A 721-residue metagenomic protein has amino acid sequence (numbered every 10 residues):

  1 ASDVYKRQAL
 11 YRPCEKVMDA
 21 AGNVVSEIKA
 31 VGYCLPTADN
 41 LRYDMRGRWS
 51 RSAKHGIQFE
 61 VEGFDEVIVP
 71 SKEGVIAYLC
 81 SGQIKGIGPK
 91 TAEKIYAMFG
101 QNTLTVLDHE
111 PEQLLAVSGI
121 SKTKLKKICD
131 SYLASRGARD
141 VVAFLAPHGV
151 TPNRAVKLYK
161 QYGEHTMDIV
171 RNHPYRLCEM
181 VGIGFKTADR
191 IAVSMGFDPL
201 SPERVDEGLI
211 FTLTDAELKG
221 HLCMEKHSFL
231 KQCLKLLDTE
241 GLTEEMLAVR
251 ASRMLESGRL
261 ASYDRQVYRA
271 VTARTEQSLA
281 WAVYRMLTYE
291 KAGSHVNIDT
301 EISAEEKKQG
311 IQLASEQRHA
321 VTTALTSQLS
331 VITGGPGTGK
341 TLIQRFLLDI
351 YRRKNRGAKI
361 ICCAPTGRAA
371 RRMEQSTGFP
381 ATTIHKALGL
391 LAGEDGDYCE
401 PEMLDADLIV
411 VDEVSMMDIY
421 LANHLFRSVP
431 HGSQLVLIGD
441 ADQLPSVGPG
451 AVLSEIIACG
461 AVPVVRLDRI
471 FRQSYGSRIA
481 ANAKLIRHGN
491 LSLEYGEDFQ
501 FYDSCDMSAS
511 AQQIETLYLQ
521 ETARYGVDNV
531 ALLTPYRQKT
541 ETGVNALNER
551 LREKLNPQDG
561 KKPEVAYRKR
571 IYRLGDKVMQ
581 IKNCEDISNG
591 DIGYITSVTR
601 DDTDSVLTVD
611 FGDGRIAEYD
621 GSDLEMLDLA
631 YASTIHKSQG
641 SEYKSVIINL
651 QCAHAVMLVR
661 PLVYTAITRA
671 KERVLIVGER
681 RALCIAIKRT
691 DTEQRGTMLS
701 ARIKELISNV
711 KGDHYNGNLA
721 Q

Functional and structural regions predicted by a protein language model:
A1-Y5: Short, small-residue-biased leader/transition segments that mark boundaries at the very start of proteins
L10-T37: Beta-strand/loop nucleic-acid-binding surfaces
L41-Y43, A53-D264: Accessory alpha-helical DNA-binding modules that contact the DNA backbone or grooves
A146, T214-L218, S262-H319: Pre-P-loop entry segment of helicase/translocase ATPase cores
T326, V331, F346, I350 (+9 more regions): Conserved helicase motor core of SF1/SF2 NTP-dependent helicases
K340: Conserved lysine of the Walker
A441-D586, T596, L706, H714: Conserved helicase motor core of P-loop NTPases
D591-D602, V606-Q721: C-terminal accessory regions
